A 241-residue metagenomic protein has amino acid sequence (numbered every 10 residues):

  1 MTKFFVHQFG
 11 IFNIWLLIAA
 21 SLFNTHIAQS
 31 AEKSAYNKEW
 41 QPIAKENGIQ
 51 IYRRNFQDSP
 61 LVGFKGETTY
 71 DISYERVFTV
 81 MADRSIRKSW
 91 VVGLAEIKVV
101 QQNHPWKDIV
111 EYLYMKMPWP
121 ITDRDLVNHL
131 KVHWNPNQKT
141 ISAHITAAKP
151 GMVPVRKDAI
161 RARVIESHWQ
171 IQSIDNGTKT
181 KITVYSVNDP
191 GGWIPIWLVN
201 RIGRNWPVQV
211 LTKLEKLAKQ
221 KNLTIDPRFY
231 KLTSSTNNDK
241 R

Functional and structural regions predicted by a protein language model:
M1-W15: Bacterial N-terminal signal peptides that target proteins for export
F12-I14, N24, N200: Generic alpha-helix initiation/capping and coil-helix boundary signal
A20-I27: C-terminal segment of classical bacterial N-terminal signal peptides
Q29-R241: Eukaryotic helix-grip
